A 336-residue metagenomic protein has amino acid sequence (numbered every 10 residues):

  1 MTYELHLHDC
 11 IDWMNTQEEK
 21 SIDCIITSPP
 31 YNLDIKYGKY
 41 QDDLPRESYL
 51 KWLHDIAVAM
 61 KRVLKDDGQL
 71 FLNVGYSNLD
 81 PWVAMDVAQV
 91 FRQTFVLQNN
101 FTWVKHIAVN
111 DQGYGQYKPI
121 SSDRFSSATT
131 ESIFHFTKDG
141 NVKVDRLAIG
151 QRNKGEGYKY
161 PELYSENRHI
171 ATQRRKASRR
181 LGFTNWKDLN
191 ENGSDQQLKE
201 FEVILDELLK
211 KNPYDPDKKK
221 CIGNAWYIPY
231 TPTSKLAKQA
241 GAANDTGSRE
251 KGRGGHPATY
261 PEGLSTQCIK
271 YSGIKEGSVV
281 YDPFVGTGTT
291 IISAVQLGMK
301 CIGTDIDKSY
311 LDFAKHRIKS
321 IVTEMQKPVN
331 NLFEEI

Functional and structural regions predicted by a protein language model:
M1-D312: Core catalytic lobe of class I
M1-M14, K315-I336: S-adenosyl-L-methionine
